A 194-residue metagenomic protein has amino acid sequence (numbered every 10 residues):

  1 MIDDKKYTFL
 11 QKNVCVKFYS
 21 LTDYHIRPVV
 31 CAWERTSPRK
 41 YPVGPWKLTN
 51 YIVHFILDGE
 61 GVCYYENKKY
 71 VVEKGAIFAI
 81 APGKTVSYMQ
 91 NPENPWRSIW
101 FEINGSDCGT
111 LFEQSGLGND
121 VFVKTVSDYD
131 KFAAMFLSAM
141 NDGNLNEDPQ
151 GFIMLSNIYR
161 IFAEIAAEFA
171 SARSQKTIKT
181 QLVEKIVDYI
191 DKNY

Functional and structural regions predicted by a protein language model:
M1-V71, P92, N119-D120: Generic protein-terminus/edge-of-domain signal
I2-Q11, C108-L111, A134-L137: Short, charged, low-hydrophobicity "junction" segments
P45-W46, Q175, K179: Residue-level marker of regulatory loop/turn positions in helix-turn-helix DNA-binding domains and in histidine
N67-P82: Short acidic-glycine-tyrosine-enriched beta hairpin
G83-D107: Ligand-binding loop in jelly-roll beta-barrel domains
T110-T177, E184-D188: Amphipathic alpha-helical segments enriched in hydrophobic/aromatic residues interleaved with Lys/Arg
K192-Y194: Short helix/strand-capping hinge loops at secondary-structure junctions that flank key functional elements
